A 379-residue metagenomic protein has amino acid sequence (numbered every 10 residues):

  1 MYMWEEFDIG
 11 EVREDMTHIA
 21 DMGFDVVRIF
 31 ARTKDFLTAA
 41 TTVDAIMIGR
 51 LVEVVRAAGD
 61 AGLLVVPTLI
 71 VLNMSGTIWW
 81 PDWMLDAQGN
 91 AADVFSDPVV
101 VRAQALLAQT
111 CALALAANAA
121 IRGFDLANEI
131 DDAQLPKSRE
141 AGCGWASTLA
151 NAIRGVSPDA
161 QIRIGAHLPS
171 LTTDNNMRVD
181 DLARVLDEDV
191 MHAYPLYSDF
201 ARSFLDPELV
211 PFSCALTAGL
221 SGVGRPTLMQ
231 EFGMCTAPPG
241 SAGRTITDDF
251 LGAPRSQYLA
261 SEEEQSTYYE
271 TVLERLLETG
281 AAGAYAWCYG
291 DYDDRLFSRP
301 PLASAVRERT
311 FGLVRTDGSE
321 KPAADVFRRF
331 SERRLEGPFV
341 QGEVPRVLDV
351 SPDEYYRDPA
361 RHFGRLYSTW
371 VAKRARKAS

Functional and structural regions predicted by a protein language model:
M1-V185, V223, D293-L296: Active-site mouth of glycoside hydrolases
M1-Y2, S198-R202, Y258: Short, basic, glycine/proline-bearing loop/turn elements
I48-L51, G142-A146, V210, Q265-Y269 (+2 more regions): Amphipathic alpha-helical segments in well-structured domains
S75-A87, P238-F250, F297-R307: Short, flexible, mixed-charge acidic loops at enzyme active sites
G89-V101, G252-T267, F311-T316: A short acidic, glycine-rich active-site loop that binds or catalyzes chemistry on phosphate/adenosine moieties
Q104, E264, Y268, R275-T279 (+1 more regions): Aromatic-rich peripheral "rim/lid" segments of glycoside hydrolase catalytic domains that contact and position glycan
A116, A120, Y194, A281 (+1 more regions): Generic structural signal for secondary-structure transition and capping sites
E140-C143, T148-N151, S157-G252, E270-L277 (+2 more regions): Glycoside hydrolase catalytic-domain groove-lining segments
